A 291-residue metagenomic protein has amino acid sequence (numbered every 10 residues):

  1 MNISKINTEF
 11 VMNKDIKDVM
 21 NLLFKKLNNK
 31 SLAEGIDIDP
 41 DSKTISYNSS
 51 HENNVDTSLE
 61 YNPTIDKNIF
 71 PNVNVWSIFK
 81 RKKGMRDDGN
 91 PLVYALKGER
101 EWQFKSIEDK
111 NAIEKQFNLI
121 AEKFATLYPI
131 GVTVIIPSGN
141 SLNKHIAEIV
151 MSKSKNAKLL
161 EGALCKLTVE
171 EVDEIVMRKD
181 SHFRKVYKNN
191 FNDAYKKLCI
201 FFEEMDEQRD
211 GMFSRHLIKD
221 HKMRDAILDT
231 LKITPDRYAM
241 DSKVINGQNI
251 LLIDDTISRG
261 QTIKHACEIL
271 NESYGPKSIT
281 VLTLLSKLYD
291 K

Functional and structural regions predicted by a protein language model:
M1-K5, E9: Non-Sec secretion/translocation targeting segments of pathogen effectors
F10, D15-V132, E148, L164-S242 (+2 more regions): Active-site-facing substrate-recognition patch
V132-V134, L251: Conserved beta-strand elements of the Class I
P137-N143, R259-Q261: Gly/Ser/Thr-rich loops at beta-strand to alpha-helix junctions that form or flank small-molecule/cofactor-binding
L142-K153, A266-C267: Short Gly/Thr/Asp-enriched flexible loops that form oxyanion-binding sites at enzyme active sites
K155-G162: Long compositionally biased, domain-poor regions of proteins
G162-K166, L270-K291: ATP-dependent adenylation/pyrophosphate-handling site
P235-V244, Q248-P276, K287: Extended, basic/helix-rich recognition subdomains
